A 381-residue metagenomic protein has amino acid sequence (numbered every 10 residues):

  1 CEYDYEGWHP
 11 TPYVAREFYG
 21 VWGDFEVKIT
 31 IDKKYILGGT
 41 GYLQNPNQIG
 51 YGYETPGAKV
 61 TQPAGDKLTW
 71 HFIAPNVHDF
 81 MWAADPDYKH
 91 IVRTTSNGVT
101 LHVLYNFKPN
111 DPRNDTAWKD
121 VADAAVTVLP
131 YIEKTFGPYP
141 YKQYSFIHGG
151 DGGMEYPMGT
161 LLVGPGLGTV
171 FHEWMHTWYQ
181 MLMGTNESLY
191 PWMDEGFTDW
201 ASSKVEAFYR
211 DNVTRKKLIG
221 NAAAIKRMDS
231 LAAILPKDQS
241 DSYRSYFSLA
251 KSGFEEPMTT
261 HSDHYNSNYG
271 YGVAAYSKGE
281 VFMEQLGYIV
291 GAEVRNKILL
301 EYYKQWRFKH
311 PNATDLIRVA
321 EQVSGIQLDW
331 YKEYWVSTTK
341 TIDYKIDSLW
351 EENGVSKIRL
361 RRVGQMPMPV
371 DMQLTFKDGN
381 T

Functional and structural regions predicted by a protein language model:
E2-F171, W200: Hydrophobic helix-coil surface modules that form long, contiguous segments used for peptide/substrate interaction
Y19-V21, A64-D66, S277, E352 (+1 more regions): Solvent-exposed loop and beta-edge segments used for protein-protein assembly and interaction
I31, N76, E352, G364-M366 (+1 more regions): Short loop/turn positions at the edges of beta-strands in beta-sheet-rich folds
L37, V363-M368: A short beta-turn/strand-edge loop motif at beta-sheet boundaries
T40-Q44, P86, L189-E195, K297-E301 (+1 more regions): Composition- and surface-driven signal marking solvent-exposed, interaction-prone regions in large proteins
F72, V103-V363: Hydrophobic alpha-helical and helix-loop surface patches within well-folded domains that function as non-catalytic
P367-T381: Low-complexity, glycine/alanine/valine/leucine- and proline-rich hydrophobic stretches
